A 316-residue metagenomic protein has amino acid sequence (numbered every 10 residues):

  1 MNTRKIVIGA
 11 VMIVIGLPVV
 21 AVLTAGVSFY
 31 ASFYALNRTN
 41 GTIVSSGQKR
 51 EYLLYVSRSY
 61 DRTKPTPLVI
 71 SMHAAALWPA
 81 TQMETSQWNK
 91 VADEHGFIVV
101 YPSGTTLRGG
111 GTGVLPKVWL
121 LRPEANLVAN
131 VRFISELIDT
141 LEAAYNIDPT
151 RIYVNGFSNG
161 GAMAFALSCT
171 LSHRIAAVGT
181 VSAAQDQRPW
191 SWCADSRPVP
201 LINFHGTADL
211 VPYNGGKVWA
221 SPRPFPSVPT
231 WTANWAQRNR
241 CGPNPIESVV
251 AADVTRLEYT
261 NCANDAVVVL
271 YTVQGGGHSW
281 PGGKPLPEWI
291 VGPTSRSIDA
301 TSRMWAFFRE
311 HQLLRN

Functional and structural regions predicted by a protein language model:
N2-L68, A80-S86, V91-E94, N126-A129 (+9 more regions): A domain-start/cap signature at the N-terminus of enzymes
T66, H73-W78, G276: Active-site glycine-rich loops that stabilize anionic/oxyanionic intermediates across multiple enzyme folds
S71-A74, Y101, T272: Structural cue for short, hydrophobic secondary-structure segments
A74-W78, M83, L107: Serine-hydrolase catalytic-loop signature spanning alpha/beta hydrolases and amidase-signature enzymes
G96-S103, P200: A fold-wide structural signal in alpha/beta-hydrolase
S103-A129: Cap/lid segment of the alpha/beta-hydrolase catalytic domain
R122-Y145, A166: Alpha/beta-hydrolase active-site loop
N203-H205: Short beta-strand/loop motif that positions the catalytic acidic residue of the alpha/beta-hydrolase fold
